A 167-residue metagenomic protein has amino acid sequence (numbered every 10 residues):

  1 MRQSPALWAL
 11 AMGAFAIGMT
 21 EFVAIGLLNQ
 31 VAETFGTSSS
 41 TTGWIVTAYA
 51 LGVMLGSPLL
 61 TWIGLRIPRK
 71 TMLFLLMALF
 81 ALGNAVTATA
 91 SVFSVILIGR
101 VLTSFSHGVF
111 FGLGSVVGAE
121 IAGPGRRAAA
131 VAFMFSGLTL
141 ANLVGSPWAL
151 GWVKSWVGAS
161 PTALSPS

Functional and structural regions predicted by a protein language model:
A6, M12-S39, L60: Extracytoplasmic
G36, P68, T89-V95: Helix-breaking motifs and short loop linkers at transmembrane-helix boundaries and internal kinks in secondary membrane
Y49-L51, T139-L140: Short hydrophobic/small-residue motifs within alpha-helical transmembrane segments of multi-pass transporter-like
S57-P68, V153: Helix-to-loop junctions at the C-terminal end of transmembrane segments in multipass secondary transporters
R69-L75, P161: Juxtamembrane helix-start motifs in multi-pass secondary transporters
L79, G83-V86, S94-T103: Paired small-residue
V95, P124-A129, F133-S167: Helix-loop-helix hairpin linking two adjacent transmembrane segments in secondary transporters
G99-G137: Cytoplasmic helix-loop-helix junction between adjacent transmembrane helices in 12-TM secondary transporters
